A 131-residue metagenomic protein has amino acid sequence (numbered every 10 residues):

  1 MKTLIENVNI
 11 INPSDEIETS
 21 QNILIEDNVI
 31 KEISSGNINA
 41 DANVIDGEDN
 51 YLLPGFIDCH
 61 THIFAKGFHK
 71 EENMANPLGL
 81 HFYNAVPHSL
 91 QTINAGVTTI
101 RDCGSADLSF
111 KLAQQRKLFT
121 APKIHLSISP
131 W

Functional and structural regions predicted by a protein language model:
M1-N39, N50-L52: N-terminal metal-binding scaffold of metallo-dependent hydrolase/deaminase domains
L4, A42-D46, I124-L126: Conserved beta-strand scaffold positions in the cores of enzyme catalytic domains, especially in NTP/NDP-utilizing
L24, E32, D46, D58 (+1 more regions): Short, conserved beta-strand segments within well-ordered enzyme catalytic domains that often line or immediately flank
D41, V97, A121-K123: A generic structural signal for alpha->beta connector loops
V44, T61, C103, I128-P130: A cross-domain feature marking catalytic cores of carbohydrate-active enzymes and several ubiquitous metabolic/repair
Y51-R116: Metal-associated gating/positioning segment near the N- to mid-region
Q115-W131: Metal-coordinating catalytic core of metallo-dependent amide/deamination hydrolases
